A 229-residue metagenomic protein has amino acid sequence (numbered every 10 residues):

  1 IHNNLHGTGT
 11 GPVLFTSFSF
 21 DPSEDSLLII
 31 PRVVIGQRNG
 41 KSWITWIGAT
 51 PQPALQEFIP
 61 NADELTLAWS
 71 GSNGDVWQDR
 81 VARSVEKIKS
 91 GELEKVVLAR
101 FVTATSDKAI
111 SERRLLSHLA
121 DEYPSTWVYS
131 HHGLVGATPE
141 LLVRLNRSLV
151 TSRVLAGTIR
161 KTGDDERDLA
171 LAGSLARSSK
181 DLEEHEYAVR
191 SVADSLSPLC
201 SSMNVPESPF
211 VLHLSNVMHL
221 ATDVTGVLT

Functional and structural regions predicted by a protein language model:
I1-G11, S90-S117, T151-D164: Short N-terminal secondary-structure initiator segments
H2-T103, L199-S201: Non-catalytic accessory segments adjacent to catalytic cores
F15-T16, A99, S130, R144 (+1 more regions): Short beta-strand segments
L27, R32-V34, G133, E140-R144: Short, surface-exposed charged micro-motifs
L28, I44, V135-G136, S152: Generic recognition of long tandem-repeat/solenoid scaffolds
R38-P53, E57-P60, L67-W69, R144-D223 (+1 more regions): Cytosolic ligand/metal-binding cores
I59-L141, E183-A188, V192-S195, L199 (+2 more regions): Active-site pocket-lining segments that scaffold enzyme catalytic pockets across diverse folds
